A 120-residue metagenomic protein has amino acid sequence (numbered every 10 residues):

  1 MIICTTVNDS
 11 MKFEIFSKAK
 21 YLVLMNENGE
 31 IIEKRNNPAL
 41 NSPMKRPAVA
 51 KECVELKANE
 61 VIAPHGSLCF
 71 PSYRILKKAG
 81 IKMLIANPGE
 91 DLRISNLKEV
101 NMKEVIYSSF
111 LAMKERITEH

Functional and structural regions predicted by a protein language model:
M1-M44, A48, E55-L56, I81-H120: Non-catalytic interface/targeting segments
V54-G89: Mid-chain, well-packed structural core segment of small domains
